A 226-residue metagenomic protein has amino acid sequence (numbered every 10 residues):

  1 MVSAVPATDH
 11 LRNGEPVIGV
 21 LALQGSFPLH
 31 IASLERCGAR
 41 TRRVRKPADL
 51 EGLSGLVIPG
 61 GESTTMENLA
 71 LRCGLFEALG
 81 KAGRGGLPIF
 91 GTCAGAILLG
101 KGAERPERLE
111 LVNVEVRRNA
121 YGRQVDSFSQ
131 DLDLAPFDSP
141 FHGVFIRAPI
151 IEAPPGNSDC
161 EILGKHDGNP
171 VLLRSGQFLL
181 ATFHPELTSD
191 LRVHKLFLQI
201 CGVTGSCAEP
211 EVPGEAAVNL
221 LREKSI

Functional and structural regions predicted by a protein language model:
M1-R72, G80-A82, L191-K195, Q199-I226: N-terminal beta1-alpha1 cap of cysteine-dependent amidohydrolase-like domains
G14-V17, S139-P140, L173-L179: Beta-strand-turn-beta hairpins that frame and shape the catalytic cleft of phosphate-ester-processing enzymes
L23, A94, F183: Cofactor-binding loop segments of dinucleotide-utilizing enzymes, especially the Rossmann-like FAD- and NAD(P)+-binding
R42-A48, L163-V171: Beta-strand->loop->alpha-helix junctions that form or flank phosphate-binding loops in nucleotide-handling enzymes
V57-P59, F145, L180-T182: Structural motif
E62-D133: Cysteine-nucleophile active-site neighborhood
E104-N169: Pocket-forming structural segment of enzyme catalytic cores
D167-V203: A glycine-centered loop/beta-turn motif at secondary-structure junctions
